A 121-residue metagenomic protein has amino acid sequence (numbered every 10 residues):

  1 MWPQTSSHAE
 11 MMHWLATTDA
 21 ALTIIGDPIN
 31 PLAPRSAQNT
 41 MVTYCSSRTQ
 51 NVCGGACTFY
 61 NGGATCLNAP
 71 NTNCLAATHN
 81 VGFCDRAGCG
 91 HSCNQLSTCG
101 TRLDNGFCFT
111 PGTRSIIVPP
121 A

Functional and structural regions predicted by a protein language model:
M1-M41: N-terminal prepro-regions of secreted/extracellular proteins
P34-A121: Mature secreted bioactive peptide module from preproproteins
